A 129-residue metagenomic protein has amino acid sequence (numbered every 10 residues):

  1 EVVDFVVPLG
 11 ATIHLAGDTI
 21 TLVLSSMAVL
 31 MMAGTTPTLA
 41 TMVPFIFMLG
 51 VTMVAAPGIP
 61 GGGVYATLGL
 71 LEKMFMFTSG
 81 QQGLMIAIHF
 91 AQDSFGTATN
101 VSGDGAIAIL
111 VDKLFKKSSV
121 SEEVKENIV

Functional and structural regions predicted by a protein language model:
E1, L39, G61, T78-S79: Alpha-helix N-cap/start motif
E1-M53, S121-I128: Helix-loop-helix junctions within the multi-pass membrane cores of secondary transporters/permeases
D4-L9, T21-M31, P44-I46, G61-K73 (+2 more regions): Re-entrant/interfacial helical elements at transmembrane boundaries that shape and gate the permeation pathway
T12-I20, G50-G62, T78, F90-A106: Hydrophobic transmembrane alpha-helical segments of multi-pass transport and channel proteins
S79-F95, V124-I128: Short, conserved aromatic-histidine micro-motifs
V101-V129: Cytosolic juxtamembrane C-terminal amphipathic helix followed by a basic/polar low-complexity tail immediately after
